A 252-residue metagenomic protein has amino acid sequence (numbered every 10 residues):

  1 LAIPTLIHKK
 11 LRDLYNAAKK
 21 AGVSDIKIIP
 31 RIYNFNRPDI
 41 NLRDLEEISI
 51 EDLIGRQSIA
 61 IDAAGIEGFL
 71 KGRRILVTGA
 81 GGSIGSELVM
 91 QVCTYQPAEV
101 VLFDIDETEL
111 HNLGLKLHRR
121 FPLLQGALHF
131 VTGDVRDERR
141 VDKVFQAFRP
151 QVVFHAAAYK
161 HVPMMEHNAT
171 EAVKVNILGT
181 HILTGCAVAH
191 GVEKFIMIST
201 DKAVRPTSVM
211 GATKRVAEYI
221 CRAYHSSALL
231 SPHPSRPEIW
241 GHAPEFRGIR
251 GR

Functional and structural regions predicted by a protein language model:
A2-L6, P30-R31: Structural motif
H8-R12, H129-V152: Conserved Rossmann-fold cofactor-binding substructure of NAD(P)-dependent oxidoreductases
L11-R74, V188: Flexible, Lys/Arg-rich cytosolic regulatory linkers and terminal tails that connect or flank
A21-K27, F35-I40, R149, H155 (+4 more regions): Conserved Rossmann-fold NAD(P)-dependent oxidoreductase catalytic core, especially the SDR/UDP-sugar
R74-Y95: N-terminal Rossmann NAD(P)H-binding glycine-rich loop of SDR-like oxidoreductase domains
A98-V101: Short beta-strand element of Class I
D106, K116, D201: Residues in the short beta-alpha loop(s) of Rossmann-like NAD(P)-binding domains
D106-E109, V135: Helix N-cap at the beta1-alpha1 junction of Rossmann-like dinucleotide-binding domains, i.e., the first residues
